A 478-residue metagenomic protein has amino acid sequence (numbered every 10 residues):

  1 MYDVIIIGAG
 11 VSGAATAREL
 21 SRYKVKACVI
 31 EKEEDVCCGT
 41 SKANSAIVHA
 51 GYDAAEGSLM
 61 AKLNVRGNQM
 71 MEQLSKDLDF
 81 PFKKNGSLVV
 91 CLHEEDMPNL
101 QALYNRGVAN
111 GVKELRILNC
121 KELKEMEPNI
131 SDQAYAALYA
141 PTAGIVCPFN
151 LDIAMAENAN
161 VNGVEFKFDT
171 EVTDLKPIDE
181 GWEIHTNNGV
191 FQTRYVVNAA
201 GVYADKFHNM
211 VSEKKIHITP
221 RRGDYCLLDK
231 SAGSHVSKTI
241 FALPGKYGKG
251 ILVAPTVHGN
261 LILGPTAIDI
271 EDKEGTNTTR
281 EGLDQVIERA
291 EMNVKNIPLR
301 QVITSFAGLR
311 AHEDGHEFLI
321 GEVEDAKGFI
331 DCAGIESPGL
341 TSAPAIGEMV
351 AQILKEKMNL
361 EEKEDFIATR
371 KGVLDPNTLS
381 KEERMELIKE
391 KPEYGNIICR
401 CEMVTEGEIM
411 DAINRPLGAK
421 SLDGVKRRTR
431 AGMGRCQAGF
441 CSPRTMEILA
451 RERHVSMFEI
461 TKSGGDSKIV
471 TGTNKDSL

Functional and structural regions predicted by a protein language model:
Y2-V29: N-terminal Rossmann-like FAD-binding beta1-loop-alpha1 element of flavoenzymes
A15, L175-E180, H185-G264, I268-T279 (+3 more regions): Flavin-dependent oxidoreductases
S21-A43: Glycine-rich FAD pyrophosphate-binding loop
A46-M126, G250-I251: Dinucleotide-binding Rossmann-like beta1-alpha1 core, especially the glycine-rich loop that anchors the ADP
A55, K62-V65, V90-N99, L138-E157 (+3 more regions): Short beta-strand to alpha-helix junction loop
L138-Y195: Helical element adjacent to the flavin cofactor pocket in flavoenzyme catalytic cores
G248, V257-H258, E274-I397, V404-L417 (+2 more regions): C-terminal catalytic lobe of FAD-dependent flavoproteins
E274, T405-P416, G439-M457: Iron-sulfur (Fe-S) cluster-binding segments and ferredoxin-like electron-carrier domains, especially [2Fe-2S]
